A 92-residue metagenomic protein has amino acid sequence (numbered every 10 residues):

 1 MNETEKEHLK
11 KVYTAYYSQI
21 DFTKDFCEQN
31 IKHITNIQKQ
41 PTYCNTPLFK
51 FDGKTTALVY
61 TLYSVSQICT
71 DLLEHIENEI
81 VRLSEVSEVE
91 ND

Functional and structural regions predicted by a protein language model:
M1-D92: Sequence/structural signature of long amphipathic alpha-helices that form protein-protein interaction faces
